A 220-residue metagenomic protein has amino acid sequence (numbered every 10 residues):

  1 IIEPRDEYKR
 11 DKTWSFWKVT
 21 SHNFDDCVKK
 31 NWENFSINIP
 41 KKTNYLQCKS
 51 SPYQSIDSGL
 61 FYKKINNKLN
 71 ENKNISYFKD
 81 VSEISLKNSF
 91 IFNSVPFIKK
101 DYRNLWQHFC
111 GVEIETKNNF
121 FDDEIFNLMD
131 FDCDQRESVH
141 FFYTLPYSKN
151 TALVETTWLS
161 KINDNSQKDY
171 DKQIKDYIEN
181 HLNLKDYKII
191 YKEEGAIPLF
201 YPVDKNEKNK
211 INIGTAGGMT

Functional and structural regions predicted by a protein language model:
I1-K42, G59-L60, C110, I114: N-terminal FAD cofactor-binding segment of flavoenzymes
I2, F92, G214: Active-site flanking residues adjacent to catalytic metal/cofactor-binding acidic residues
I2, P40, Q47-K49, F78-D80 (+2 more regions): Conserved beta-strand termini and adjacent loop/short-helix elements that scaffold enzyme active sites in alpha/beta
F35-L69, S89, A152-E155: A basic- and aromatic-enriched beta-loop-alpha substructure that forms the phosphate/nucleotide- and DNA/RNA-contacting
K64, K68-I189, P198-N206: Predominantly flavin-linked oxidoreductase catalytic cores and closely associated redox partners
K210-N212: Residue-level marker for buried hydrophobic side chains located in beta-strands that build the well-ordered beta-sheet
G214-T220: Glycine-rich phosphate/pyrophosphate-binding beta-alpha loops
